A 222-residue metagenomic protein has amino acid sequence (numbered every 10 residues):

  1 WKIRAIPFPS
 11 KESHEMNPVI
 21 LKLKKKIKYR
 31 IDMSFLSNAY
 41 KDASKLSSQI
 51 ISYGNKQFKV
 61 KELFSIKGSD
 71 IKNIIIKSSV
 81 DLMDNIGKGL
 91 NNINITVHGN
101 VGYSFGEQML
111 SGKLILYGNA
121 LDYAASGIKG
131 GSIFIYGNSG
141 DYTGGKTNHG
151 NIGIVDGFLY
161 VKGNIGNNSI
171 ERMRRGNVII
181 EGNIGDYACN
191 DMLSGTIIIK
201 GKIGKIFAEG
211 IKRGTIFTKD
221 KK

Functional and structural regions predicted by a protein language model:
W1-K222: Long, distal/terminal scaffolding or interaction modules with repetitive or compositionally biased sequence
